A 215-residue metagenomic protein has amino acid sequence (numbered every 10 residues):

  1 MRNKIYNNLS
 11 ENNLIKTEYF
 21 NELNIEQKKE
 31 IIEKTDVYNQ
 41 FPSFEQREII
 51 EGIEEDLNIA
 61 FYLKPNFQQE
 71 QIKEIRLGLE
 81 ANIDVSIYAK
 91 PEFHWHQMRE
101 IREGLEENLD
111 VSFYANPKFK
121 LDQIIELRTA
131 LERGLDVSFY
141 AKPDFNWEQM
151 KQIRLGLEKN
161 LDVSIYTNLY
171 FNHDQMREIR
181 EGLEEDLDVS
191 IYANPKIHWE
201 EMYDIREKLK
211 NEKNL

Functional and structural regions predicted by a protein language model:
R2-L215: General marker for long, soluble alpha-helical cores
